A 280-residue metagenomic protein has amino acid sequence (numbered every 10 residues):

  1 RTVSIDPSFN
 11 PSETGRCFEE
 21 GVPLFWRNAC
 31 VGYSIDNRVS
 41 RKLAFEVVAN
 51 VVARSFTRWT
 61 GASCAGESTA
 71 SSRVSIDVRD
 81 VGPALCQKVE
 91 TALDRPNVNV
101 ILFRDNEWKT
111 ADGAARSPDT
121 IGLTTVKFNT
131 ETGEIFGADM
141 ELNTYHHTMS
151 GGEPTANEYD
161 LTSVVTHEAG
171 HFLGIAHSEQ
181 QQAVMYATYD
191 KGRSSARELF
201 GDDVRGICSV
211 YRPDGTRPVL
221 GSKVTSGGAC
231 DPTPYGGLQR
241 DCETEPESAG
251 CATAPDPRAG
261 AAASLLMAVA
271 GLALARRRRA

Functional and structural regions predicted by a protein language model:
R1-V47, K109-I135, T216-L220, P234-E243: Disordered inhibitory propeptide/activation segment of secreted metzincin zinc metalloprotease zymogens, centered on
P23, A70, A92, D214 (+3 more regions): Secreted/processed peptides and extracellular or luminal domains of membrane proteins
A49-T166: Metzincin-family zinc-dependent endopeptidase catalytic domain
T125-D160, A176-A252: Metalloprotease/metallohydrolase-associated module, dominated by Zn2+-dependent proteases
V165-G174: Active-site His/Glu-centered metal-binding helix of metallohydrolases
A252-S264: Juxtamembrane/start-of-transmembrane alpha-helix segments at the extracytoplasmic/lumenal side of membrane anchors
A261-R279: A cross-kingdom C-terminal cell-surface attachment/processing module
